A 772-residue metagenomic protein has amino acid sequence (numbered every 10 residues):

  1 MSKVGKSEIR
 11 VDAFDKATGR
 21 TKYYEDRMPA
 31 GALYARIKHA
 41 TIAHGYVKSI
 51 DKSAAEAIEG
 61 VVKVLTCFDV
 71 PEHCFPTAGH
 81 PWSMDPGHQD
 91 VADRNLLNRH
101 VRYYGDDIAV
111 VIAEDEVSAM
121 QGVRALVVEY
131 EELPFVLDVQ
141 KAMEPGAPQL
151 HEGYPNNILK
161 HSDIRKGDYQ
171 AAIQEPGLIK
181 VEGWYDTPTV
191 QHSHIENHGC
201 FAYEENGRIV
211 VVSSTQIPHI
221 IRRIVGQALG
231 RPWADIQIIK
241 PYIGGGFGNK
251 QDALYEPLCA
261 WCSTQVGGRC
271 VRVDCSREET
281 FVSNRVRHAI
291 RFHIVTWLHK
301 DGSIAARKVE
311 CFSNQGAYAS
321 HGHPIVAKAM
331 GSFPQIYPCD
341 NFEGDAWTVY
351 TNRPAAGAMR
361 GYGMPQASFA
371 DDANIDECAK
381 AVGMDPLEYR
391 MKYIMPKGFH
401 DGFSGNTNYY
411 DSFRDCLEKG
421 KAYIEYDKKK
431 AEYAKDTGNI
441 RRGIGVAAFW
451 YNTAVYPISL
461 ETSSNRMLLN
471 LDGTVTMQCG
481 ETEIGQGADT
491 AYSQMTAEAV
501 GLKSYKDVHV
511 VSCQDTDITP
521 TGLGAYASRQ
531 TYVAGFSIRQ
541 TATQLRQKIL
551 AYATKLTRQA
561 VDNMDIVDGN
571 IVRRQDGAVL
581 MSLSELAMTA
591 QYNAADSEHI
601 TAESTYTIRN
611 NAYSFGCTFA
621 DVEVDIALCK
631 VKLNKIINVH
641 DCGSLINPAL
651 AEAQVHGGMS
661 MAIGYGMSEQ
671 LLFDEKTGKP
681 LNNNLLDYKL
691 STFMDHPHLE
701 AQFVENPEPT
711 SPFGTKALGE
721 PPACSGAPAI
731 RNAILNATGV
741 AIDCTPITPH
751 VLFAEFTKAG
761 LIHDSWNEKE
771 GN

Functional and structural regions predicted by a protein language model:
M1-P155, G267: Flexible, low-hydrophobicity surface segments
K6, V11-T18, D85-V91, N156-C200 (+5 more regions): Glycine-rich loop/linker segments at domain edges
A35, I209-S213, T474-C479, L633: Short, aliphatic-rich beta-strand segments
C67-F68, A228-D235, T264-V271, K300 (+3 more regions): C-terminal catalytic domains of large/alpha subunits in multi-subunit enzymes
C74-G79, G122-A125, R222-I224, F247-A253 (+12 more regions): Short acidic, glycine/serine/threonine-rich loops at helix termini
R99-H100, P232-K240, Q265-S276, T280: Conserved catalytic cysteine-centered active-site region of acyl-thioester-dependent Claisen-condensing enzymes
E144-L229, I394-T474, L681-F693, H698-Q702: Helix-loop-helix junctions that connect adjacent transmembrane helices in secondary transporters/permeases, recognized
Y242, G246-G268, R272-D274, A488-T496: Thiamine diphosphate
